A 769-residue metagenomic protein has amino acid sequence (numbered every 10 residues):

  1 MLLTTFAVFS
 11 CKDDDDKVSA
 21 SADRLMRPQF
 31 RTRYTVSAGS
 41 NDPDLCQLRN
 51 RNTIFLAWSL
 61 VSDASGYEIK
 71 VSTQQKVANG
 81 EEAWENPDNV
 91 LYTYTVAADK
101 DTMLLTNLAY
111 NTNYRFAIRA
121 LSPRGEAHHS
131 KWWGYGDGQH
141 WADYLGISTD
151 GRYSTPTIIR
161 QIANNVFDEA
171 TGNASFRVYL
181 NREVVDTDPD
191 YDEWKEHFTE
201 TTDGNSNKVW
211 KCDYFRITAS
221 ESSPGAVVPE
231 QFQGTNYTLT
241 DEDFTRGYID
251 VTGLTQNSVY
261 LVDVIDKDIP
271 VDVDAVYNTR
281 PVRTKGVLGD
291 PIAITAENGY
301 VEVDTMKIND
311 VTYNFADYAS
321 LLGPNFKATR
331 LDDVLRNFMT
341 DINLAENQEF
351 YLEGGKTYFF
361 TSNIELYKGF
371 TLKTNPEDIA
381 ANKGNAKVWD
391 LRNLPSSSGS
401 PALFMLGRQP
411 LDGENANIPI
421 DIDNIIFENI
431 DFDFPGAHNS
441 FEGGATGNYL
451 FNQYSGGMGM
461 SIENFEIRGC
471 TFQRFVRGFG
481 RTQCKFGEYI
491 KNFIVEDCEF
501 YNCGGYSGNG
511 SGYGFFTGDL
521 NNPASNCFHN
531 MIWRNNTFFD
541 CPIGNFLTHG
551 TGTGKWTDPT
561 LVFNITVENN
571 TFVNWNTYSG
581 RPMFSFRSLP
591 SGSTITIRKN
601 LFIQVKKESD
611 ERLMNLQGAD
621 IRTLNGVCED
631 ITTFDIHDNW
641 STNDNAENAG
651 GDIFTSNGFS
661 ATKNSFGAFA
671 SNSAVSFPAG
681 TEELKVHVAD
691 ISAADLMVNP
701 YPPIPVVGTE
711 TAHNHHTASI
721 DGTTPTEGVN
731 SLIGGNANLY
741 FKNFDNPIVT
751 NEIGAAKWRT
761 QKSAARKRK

Functional and structural regions predicted by a protein language model:
K12-D63, Y110, A127-T202, Q256 (+1 more regions): Pro/Thr/Ser/Gly-rich low-complexity, intrinsically disordered linker/stalk tracts
L105-H128, G253-V273: Beta-strand-rich modules
G125-E126, T361-S362, K383, S400 (+8 more regions): Short glycine/acidic-rich loop motifs that flank beta-strands on beta-rich extracellular proteins
T279-N337: Right-handed parallel beta-helix/beta-solenoid
T329-T371, N375-E377: N-terminal extracellular ligand-recognition/capping segment immediately after the signal peptide
G369, D421-G436, S461-V476, Y489-Y506 (+4 more regions): Right-handed parallel beta-helix
F370-S440: Right-handed parallel beta-helix/beta-spiral solenoid domain characteristic of secreted/periplasmic
D620-K769: Acidic, glycine- and Ser/Thr-rich low-complexity intrinsically disordered tracts in extracellular/secreted proteins
